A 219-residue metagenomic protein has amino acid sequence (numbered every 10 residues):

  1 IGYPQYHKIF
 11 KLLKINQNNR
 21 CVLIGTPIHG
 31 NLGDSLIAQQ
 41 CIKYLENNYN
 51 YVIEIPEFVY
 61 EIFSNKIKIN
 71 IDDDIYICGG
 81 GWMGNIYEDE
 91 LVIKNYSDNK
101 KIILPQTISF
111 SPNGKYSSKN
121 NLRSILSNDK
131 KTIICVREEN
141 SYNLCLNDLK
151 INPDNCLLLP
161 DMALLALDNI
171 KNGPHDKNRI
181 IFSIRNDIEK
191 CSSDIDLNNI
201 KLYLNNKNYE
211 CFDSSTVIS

Functional and structural regions predicted by a protein language model:
I1-S219: Active-site anion-handling motifs in enzyme catalytic cores
